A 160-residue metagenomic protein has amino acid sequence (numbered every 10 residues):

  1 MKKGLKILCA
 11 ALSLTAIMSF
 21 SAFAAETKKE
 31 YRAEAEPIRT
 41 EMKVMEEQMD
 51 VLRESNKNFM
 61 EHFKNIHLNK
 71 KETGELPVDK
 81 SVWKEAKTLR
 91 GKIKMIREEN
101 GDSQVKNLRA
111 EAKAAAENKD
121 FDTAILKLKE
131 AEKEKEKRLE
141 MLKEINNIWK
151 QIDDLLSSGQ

Functional and structural regions predicted by a protein language model:
M1-E26: Sec-dependent N-terminal signal peptides of Gram-positive bacterial secreted proteins and lipoproteins
F23-Q160: Mature extracytoplasmic/periplasmic regions of secreted or cell-envelope proteins, especially long low-complexity
